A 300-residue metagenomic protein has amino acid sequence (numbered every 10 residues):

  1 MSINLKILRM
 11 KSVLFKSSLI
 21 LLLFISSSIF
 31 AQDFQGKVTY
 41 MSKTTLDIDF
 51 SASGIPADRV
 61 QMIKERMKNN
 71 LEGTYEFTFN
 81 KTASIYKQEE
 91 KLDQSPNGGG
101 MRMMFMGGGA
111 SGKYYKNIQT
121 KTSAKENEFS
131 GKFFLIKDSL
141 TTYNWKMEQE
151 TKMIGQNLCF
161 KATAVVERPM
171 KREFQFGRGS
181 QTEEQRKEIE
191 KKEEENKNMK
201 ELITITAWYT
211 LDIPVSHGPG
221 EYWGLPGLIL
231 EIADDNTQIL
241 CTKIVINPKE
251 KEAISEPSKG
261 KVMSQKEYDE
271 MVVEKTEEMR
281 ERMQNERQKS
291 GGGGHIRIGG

Functional and structural regions predicted by a protein language model:
M1-V38, I298-G300: Bacterial Sec-dependent N-terminal signal peptides
D33-G300: Extended soluble regions of mature proteins
